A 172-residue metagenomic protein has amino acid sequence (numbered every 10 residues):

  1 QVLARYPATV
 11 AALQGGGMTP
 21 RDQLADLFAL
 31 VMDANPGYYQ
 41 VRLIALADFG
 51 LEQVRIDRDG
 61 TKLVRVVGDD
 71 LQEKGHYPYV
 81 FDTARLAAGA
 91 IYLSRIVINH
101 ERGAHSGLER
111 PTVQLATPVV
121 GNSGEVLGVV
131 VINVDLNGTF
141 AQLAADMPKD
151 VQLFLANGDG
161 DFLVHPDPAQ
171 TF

Functional and structural regions predicted by a protein language model:
Q1-A25, L46-R65: Extracellular/periplasmic ligand-binding regions of membrane signal-transduction receptors
V2, A11, D26-L30, P78-R85 (+1 more regions): Charged/polar, solvent-exposed surface patches and flexible loops
V2, V31-D59, R85-L93, A144-L163 (+1 more regions): Short N-terminal helix-loop-first-beta-strand/juxtamembrane motif that initiates sensory/input modules
Y6, A47, V97-I98, V120 (+1 more regions): Short, solvent-exposed coil/turn elements at secondary-structure transition points
R21-N35, V66-D69, R102, S123 (+1 more regions): Solvent-exposed, extracytoplasmic
D33, D57-V134, A141: Extracytoplasmic/periplasmic ligand-binding sensor regions of membrane-associated signaling proteins
